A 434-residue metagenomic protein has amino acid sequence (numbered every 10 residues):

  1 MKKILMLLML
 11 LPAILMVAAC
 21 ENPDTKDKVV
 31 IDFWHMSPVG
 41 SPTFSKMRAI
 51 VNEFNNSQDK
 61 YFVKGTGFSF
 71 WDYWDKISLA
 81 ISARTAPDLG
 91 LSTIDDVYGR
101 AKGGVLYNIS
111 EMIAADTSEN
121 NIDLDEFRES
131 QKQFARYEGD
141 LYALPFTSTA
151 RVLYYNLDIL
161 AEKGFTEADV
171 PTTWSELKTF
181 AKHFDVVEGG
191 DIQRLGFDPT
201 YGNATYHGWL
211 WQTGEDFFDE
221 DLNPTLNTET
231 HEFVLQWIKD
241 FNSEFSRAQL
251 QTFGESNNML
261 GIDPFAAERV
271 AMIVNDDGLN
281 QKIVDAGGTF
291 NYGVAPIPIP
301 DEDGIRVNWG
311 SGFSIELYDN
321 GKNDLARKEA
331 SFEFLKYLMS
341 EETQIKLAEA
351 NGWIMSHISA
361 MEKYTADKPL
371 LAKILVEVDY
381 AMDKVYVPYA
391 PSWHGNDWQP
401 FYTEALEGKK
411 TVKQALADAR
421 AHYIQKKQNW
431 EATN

Functional and structural regions predicted by a protein language model:
A18-V105, A115-I122, E167, G254 (+6 more regions): Conserved N-terminal structural module of periplasmic/extracytoplasmic solute-binding proteins
C20, D125-E126, A295, A348-N396 (+3 more regions): Long, aromatic- and glycine/proline-rich binding clefts that accommodate carbohydrate-like moieties
N52, N56-S57, K163, S243-R247 (+1 more regions): Extracytoplasmic/periplasmic substrate-recognition and gating elements
G67-K76, T172-K178, Q251-A266: Short helix-initiation/N-cap motifs at beta->coil->alpha
S69, I94-V152, K178, W209 (+5 more regions): Hinge/lid segment of periplasmic solute-binding proteins
S110-F127, V170, V187-F197, E215-L235 (+4 more regions): Short, solvent-exposed loop/beta-turn-alpha elements that line the ligand-binding surface or hinge of extracytoplasmic
Y137-F146, R151, S175-T225, V270: Extracytoplasmic/periplasmic solute-binding protein
K178-H183, D221-E255: Glycine-centered hinge/linker elements that transmit conformational signals in sensory and ligand-binding systems
